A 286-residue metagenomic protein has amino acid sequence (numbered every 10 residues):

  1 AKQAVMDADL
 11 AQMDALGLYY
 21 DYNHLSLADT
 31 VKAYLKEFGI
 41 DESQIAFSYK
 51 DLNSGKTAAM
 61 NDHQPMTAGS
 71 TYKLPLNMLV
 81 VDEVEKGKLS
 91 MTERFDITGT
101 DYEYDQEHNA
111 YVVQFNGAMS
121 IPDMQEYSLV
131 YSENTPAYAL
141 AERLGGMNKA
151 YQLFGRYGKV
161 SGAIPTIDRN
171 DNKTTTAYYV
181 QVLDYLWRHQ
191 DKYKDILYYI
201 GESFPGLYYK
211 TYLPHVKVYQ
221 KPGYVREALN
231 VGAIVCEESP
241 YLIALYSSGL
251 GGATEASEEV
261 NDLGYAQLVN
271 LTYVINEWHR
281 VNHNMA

Functional and structural regions predicted by a protein language model:
A1-G39, T57, P65, E142 (+5 more regions): Structured C-terminal helix/loop/strand segments within mature extracytoplasmic catalytic/sensor domains
A11-A28, G99, V113-K192: Active-site-adjacent helix/loop patches that line small-molecule binding or acyl-intermediate pockets
N23, T92-H108, L129: Acidic helix-start/capping segments at beta-turn-to-alpha-helix junctions
G39-D41, K88-L89, G117-I121, Y212 (+2 more regions): Extracellular/periplasmic catalytic domains that process cell-envelope and extracellular macromolecules
D41, V81-E93, G145-Q152, R156-G162 (+3 more regions): Bacterial peptidoglycan biogenesis and beta-lactam-recognition machinery
D41-P65: Short, conserved catalytic-motif segment at the N-terminal edge
G55, M66-I97, S128, I243: Active-site SXXK
M60-Q64, E103-N116: Charged, often glycine-rich, active-site loop that binds/positions anionic groups
